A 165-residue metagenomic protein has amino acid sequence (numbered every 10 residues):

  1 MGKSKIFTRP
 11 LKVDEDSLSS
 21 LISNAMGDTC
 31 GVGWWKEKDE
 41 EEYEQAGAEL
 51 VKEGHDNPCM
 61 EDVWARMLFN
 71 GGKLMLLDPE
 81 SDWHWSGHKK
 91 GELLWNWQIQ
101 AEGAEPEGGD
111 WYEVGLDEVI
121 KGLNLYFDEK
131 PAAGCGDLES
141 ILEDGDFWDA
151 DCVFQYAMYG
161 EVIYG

Functional and structural regions predicted by a protein language model:
G2-L94, I99: Long, contiguous N-terminal structural blocks used for assembly/anchoring
R9, V13-S17, H55, C59 (+4 more regions): Alpha-helix boundary/N-cap detector
A25, T29, G33, M75 (+3 more regions): Short, flexible helical or helix-coil boundary motifs
M67-F69, E107, M158: A generic structural signal for short, non-catalytic loop/turn and secondary-structure boundary residues
W83, G91-W95, A104-G109, V114-D117: Acidic, low-complexity, intrinsically disordered interaction modules
G115-L142, D151: Polyanionic, low-complexity intrinsically disordered segments
G136-Y164: Acidic, proline/glycine-rich low-complexity IDRs
